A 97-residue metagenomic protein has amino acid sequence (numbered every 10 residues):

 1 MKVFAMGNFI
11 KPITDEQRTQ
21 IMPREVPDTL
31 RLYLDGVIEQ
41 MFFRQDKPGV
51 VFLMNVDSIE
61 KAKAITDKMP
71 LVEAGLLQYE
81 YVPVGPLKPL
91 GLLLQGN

Functional and structural regions predicted by a protein language model:
M1-N97: Conserved, structured core segments of small domains
